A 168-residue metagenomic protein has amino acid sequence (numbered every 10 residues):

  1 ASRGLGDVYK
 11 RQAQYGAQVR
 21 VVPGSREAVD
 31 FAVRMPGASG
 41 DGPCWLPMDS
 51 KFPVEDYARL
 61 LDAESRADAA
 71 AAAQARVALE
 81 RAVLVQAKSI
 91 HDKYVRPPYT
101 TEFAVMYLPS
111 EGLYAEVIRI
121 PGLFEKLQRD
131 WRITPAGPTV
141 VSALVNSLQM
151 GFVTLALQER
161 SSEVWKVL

Functional and structural regions predicted by a protein language model:
R3, D7-L168: Amphipathic, heptad-repeat alpha-helical coiled-coil/stalk segments that mediate oligomerization, tethering
